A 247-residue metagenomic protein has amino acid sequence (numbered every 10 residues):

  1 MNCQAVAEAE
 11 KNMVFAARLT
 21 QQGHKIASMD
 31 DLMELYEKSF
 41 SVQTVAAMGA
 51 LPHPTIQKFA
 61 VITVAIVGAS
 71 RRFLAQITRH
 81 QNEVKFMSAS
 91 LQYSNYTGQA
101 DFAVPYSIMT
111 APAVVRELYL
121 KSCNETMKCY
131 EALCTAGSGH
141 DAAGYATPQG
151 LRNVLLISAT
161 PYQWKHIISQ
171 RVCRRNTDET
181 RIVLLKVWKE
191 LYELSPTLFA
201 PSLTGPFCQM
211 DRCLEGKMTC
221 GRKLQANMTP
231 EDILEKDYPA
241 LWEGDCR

Functional and structural regions predicted by a protein language model:
M1-R247: Family-specific signature for flavin-dependent thymidylate synthase
